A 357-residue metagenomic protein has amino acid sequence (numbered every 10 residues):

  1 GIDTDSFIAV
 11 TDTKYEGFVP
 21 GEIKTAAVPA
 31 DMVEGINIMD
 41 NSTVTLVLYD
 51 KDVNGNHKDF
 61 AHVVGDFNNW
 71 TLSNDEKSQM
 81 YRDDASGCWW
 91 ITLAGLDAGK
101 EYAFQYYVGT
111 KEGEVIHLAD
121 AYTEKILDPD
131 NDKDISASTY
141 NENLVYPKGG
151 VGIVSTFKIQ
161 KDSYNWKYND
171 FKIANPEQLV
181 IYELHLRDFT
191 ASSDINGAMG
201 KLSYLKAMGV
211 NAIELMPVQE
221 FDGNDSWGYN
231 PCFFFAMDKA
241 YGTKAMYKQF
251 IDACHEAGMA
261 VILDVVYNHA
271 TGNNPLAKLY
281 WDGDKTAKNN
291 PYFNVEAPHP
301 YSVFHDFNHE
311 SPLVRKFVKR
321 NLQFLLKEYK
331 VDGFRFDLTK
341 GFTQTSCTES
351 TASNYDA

Functional and structural regions predicted by a protein language model:
G1, K100-F104: Exposed beta-strand face motif in extracellular beta-rich ectodomains
G1-I2, V108-T110, Q219: Surface-exposed loop/turn motifs at beta-strand-loop junctions within extracellular Ig-like and Fibronectin type III
D3-H57, N141: Non-catalytic, glycine-rich low-complexity segments
A30-T45, Y49-K51, I135-E183, K206-A207 (+1 more regions): N-terminal carbohydrate-binding accessory modules
L46-G99, G109-N131: Aromatic-rich carbohydrate-binding modules that target alpha-glucans
F104, V108, E112-Y168, L276-E296: Core domains of carbohydrate- and sulfate-ester-processing enzymes
L127, N141, S163, K167-P176 (+2 more regions): Substrate-binding/active-site clefts of carbohydrate-active enzymes
